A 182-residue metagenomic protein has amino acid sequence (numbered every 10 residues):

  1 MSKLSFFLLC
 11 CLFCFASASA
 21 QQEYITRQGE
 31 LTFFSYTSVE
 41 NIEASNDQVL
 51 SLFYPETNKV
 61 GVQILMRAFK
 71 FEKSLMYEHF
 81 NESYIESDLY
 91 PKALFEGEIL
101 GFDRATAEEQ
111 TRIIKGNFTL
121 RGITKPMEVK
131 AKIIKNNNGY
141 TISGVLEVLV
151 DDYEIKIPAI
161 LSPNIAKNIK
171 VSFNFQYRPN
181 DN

Functional and structural regions predicted by a protein language model:
M1-E23: Bacterial Sec-dependent N-terminal signal peptides
A20-N182: Low-complexity, acidic/polar, glycine-enriched regions of mature
